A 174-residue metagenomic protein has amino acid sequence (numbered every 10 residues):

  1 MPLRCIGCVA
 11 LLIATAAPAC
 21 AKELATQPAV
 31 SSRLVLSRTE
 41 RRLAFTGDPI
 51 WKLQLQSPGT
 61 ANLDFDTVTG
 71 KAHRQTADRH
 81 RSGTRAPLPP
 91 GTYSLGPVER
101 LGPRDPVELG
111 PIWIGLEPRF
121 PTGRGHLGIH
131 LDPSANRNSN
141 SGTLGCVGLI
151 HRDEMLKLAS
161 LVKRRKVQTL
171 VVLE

Functional and structural regions predicted by a protein language model:
M1-G7: Bacterial N-terminal signal peptides that target proteins for export
G7-T15: Bacterial N-terminal signal peptides
A14-E23, E174: Polybasic, low-complexity, intrinsically disordered segments
A19, G145-V147: Sequence contexts marking disulfide-bonded cysteines in secreted/extracellular proteins
C20-S141, D153-E154, K166-Q168: Cell wall/extracellular polymer interaction/catalysis modules
N138-G145, A159: A short acidic/glycine-rich loop-to-helix N-cap element
G148-L161: Low-complexity, intrinsically disordered Gly/Pro/Thr-rich segments
S160-E174: A short beta-strand-loop micro-motif that forms or neighbors metal/cofactor- and ligand-binding patches at active-site
